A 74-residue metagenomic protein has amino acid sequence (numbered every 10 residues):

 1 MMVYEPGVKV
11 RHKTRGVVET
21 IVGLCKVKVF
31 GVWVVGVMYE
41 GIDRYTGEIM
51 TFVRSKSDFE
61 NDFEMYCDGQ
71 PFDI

Functional and structural regions predicted by a protein language model:
M2-H12: Short coil-to-beta transition motif at edge beta-strands of beta-rich domains
V3, V17, M38-G41, P71: Intrinsically disordered, low-complexity regulatory regions of eukaryotic regulatory proteins
P6, V17, V35, F59: Residues that flank catalytic or metal-binding motifs in active/ligand-binding sites
R11-T20: Short coil-to-beta-strand transition motifs
V22-K56: Basic/aromatic-rich interaction segments and small domains that mediate binding to polyanionic partners
R44-I74: Intrinsically disordered, low-complexity, charged/polar segments
